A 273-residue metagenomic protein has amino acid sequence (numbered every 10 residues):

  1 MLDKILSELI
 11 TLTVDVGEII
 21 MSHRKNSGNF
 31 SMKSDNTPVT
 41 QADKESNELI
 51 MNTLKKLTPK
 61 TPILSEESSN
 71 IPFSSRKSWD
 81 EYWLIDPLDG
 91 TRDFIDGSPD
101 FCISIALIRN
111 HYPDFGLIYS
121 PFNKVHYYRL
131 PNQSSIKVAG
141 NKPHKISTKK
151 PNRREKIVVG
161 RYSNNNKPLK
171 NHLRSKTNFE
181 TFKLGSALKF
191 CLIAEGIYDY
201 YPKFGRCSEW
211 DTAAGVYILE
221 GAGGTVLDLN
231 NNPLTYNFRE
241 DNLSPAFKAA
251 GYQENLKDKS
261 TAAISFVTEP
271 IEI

Functional and structural regions predicted by a protein language model:
M1-L88, N171-S175, P270-I273: N-terminal subdomain of lithium-sensitive/metallo-dependent phosphomonoesterases centered on the IMPase/IPPase/PAP
I20-H23, D43, L54, T91 (+6 more regions): Residue-level signal for inorganic ion chemistry
K44, E67, P87-G90, F94 (+5 more regions): Generic detector of well-ordered alpha-helical packing
L64-S68, G140-K142, N230-N232: Short gly/ser/thr-rich secondary-structure transition/capping motifs
F73-I136: DPxDG-like acidic metal-binding loop motif
S134-H144, E254-K259: Short helix-loop capping/hinge motifs at secondary-structure junctions, enriched in acidic/polar residues
N141-R153: Conserved beta-loop-beta connector loops within the AMP-binding
K150-I273: An extended, acidic
